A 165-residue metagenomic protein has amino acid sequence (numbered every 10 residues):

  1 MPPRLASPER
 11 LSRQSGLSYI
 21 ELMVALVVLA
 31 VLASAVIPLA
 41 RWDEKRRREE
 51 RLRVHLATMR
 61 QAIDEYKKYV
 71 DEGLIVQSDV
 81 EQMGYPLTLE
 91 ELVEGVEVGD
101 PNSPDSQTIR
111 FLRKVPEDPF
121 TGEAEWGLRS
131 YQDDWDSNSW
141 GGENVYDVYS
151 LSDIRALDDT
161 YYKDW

Functional and structural regions predicted by a protein language model:
M1-S15: N-terminal leader/signal peptides at the extreme start of proteins
Q14, L32-A35, D43, R47: Residue-level signal for short amphipathic helical patches enriched in basic/charged and nearby hydrophobic residues
S15, E21-V24: Internal alpha-helical transmembrane segments of multi-pass membrane proteins, especially GPCRs
M23-P38: Alpha-helical hydrophobic helix detector
A40, R47, V76-V80: Conserved short-loop catalytic and cofactor-binding motifs
R41, K45-L56: Membrane-proximal amphipathic alpha-helices that sit immediately adjacent to an N-terminal transmembrane/signal-anchor
Q61-W165: Low-complexity, acidic interaction segments enriched in glycine
